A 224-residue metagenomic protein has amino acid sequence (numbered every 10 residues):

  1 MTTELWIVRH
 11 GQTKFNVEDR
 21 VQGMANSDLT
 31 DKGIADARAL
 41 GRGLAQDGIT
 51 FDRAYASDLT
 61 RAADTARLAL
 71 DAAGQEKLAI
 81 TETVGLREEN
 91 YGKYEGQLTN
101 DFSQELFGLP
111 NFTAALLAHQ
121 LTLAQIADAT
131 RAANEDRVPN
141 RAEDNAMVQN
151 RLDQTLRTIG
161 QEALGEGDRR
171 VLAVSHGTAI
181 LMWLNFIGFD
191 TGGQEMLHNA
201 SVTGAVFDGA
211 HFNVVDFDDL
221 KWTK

Functional and structural regions predicted by a protein language model:
T2-T3, E89-D101, Q161-R170, L181-K224: Acidic, low-complexity terminal tails and accessory targeting/binding regions of phosphate-metabolizing enzymes
T2-T3, V8-E76: Active-site-proximal alpha-helix that buttresses catalytic centers in soluble enzyme cores
H10, G85, H176: Active-site glycine-centered loops adjacent to acidic/histidine catalytic or metal-binding residues that shape
R42-L117: Phosphate-coordination/substrate-recognition cap region in phosphate-metabolizing enzymes
A56-S57, N150, V174-S175: Short beta-strand scaffold positions
R61, A179-I180: Alpha-helix capping/helix-boundary segments
P110-M147: Short glycine/proline- and acidic residue-enriched helix-loop micro-motifs that form flexible lids or anion-recognition
N134-E166: A mid-sequence, solvent-exposed acidic-amphipathic segment
